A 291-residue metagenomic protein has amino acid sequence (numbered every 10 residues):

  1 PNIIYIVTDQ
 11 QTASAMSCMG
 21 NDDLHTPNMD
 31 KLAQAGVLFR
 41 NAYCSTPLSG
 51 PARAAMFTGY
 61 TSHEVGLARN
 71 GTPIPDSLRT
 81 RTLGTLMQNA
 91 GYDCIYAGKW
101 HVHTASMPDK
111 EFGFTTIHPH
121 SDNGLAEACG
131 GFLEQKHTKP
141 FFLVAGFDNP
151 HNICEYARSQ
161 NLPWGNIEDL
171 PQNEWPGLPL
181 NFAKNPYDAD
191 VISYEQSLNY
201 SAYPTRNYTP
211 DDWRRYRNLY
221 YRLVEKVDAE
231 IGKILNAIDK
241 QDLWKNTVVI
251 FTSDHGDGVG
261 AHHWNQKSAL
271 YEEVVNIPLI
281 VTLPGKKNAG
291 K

Functional and structural regions predicted by a protein language model:
P1, Q10-A15, M19-D23, Q135-K139 (+2 more regions): Active-site-proximal cap/lid insertion segments
P1-V7, A15, K31, A35: N-terminal structural segment of carbohydrate-active enzymes
I4-V7, R40-N41, A55-F57, C94-A97 (+3 more regions): Structural recognition of the beta-strand scaffold that forms the well-ordered cores of secreted hydrolase catalytic
V7, N28, R79, L83 (+2 more regions): Alpha-helical packing segments of well-folded alpha/beta enzyme cores
S17-R53, G59-E64, N89-D93: Short, structured active-site-proximal loop/turn typified by the sulfatase FGly-forming signature C/S-X-P-X-R
Q34-V37, Q88, E134, N236-D239: Sec-exported extracytoplasmic/periplasmic mature domains
P51, D109-F112, E272-N276: Short, solvent-exposed loop/turn segments at the edges of secondary structure
A54-P171: Catalytic-site neighborhoods of secreted/periplasmic enzymes that process anionic sulfate/phosphate groups
